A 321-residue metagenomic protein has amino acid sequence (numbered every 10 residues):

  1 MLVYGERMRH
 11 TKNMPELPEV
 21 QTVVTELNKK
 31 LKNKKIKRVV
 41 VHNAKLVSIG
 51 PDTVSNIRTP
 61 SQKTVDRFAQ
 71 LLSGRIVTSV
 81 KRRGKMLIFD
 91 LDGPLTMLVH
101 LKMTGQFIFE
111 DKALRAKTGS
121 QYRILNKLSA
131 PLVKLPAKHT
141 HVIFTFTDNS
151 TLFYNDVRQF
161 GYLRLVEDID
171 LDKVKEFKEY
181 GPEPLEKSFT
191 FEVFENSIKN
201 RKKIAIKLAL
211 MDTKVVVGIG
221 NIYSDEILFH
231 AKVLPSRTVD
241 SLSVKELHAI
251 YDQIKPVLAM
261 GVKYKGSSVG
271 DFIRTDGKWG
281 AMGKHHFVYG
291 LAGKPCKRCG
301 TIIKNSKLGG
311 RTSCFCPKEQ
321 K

Functional and structural regions predicted by a protein language model:
V3-Y4, H10: Short, positively charged and aromatic/hydrophobic N-terminal segments
K12-K173, K321: Acidic, proline/glycine-enriched N-terminal capping motif
M14-L17, R58, K134, P184 (+2 more regions): Generic detection of long, well-ordered alpha-helical segments
K35-L71, K81, V193-K321: Basic, nucleic-acid-binding surfaces and adjacent catalytic neighborhoods in DNA/RNA-processing proteins
S129, V133, E176-K187, R237-V244: Short histidine-centered catalytic/ligand-binding loop motif
F160-N200: A short, charged helix-loop
